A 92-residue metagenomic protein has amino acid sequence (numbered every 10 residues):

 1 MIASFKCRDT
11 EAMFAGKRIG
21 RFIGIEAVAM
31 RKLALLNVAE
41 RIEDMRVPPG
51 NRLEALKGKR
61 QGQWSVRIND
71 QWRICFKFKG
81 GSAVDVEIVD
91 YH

Functional and structural regions predicted by a protein language model:
M1-W72, F78-H92: Basic, Lys/Arg-enriched alpha-helical interface segments
